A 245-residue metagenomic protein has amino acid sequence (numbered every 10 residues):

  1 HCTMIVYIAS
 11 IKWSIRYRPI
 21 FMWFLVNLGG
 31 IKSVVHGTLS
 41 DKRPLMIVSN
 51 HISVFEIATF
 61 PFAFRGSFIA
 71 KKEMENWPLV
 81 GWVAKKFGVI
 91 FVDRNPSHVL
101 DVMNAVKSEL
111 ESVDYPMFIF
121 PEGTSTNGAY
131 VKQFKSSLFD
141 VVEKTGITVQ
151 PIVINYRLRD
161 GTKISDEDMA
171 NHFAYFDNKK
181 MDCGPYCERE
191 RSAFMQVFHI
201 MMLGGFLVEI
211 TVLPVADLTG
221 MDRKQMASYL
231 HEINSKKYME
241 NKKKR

Functional and structural regions predicted by a protein language model:
H1-I20, V26-G30, L39-H98: Catalytic core of membrane glycerolipid acyltransferases/transacylases, capturing the structured, soluble-facing
V34, T38, R94-S97, S136-S137 (+3 more regions): Soluble, non-transmembrane catalytic domains of enzymes that act on hydrophobic metabolites at membranes
P44-M46, D114-F120, T148, E209: Residue-level preference for the first positions of well-ordered beta-strands
K71, V92, F120, I152-I154: Generic beta-sheet signal
V80-G81, A129-Q225, Y229: A cross-family acyltransferase "interaction/gating" segment
V89-P116: A membrane-cytosol interface segment of integral membrane proteins
V106-K107, E111-M117, G123-F134, F139: Soluble extracytoplasmic domains of inner/organellar membrane proteins
